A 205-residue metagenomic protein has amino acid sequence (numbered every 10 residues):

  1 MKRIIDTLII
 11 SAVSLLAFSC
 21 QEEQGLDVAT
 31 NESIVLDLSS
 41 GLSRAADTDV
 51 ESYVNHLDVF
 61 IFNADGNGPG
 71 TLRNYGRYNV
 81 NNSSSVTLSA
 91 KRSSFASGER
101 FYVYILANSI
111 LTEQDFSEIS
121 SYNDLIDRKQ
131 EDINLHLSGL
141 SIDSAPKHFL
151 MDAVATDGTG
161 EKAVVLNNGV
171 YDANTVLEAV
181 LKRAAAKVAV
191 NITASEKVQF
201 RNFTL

Functional and structural regions predicted by a protein language model:
R3-I10: Sec-dependent signal peptide recognition, specifically the positively charged N-region followed immediately by
D6, A17-L205: Sec-type signal peptide cleavage vicinity
A12-L16: Residue-level signal for alpha-helical transmembrane segments in multi-pass membrane proteins
